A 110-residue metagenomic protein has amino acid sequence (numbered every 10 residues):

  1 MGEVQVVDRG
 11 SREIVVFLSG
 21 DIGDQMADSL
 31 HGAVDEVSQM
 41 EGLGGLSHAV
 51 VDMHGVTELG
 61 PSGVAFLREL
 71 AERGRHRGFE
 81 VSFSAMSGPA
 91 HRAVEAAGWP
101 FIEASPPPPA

Functional and structural regions predicted by a protein language model:
M1-E58, S62-A110: STAS-like cytosolic regulatory interaction modules
